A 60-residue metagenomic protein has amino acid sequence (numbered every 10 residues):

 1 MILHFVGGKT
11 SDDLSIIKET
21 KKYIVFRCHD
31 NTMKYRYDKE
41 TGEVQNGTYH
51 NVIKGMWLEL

Functional and structural regions predicted by a protein language model:
M1-H4: Short coil-to-beta transition motif at edge beta-strands of beta-rich domains
V6-W57: Acidic, low-complexity, intrinsically disordered interaction modules
